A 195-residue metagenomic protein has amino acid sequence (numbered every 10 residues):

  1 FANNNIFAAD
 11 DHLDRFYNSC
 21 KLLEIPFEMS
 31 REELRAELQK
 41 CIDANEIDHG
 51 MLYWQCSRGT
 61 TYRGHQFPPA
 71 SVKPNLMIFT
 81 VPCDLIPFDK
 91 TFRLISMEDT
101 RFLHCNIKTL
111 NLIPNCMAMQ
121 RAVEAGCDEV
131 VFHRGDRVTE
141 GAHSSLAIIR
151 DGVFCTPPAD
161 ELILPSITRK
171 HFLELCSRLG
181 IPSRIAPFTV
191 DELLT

Functional and structural regions predicted by a protein language model:
F1-V130, G135, E174-T195: Conserved alpha/beta cores of soluble small-molecule-handling proteins
T109-I113, A159-I167: A short glycine-/small-residue-rich loop at the edge of a beta-strand within enzyme catalytic domains
V131-H133, R137-A159, P165: Glycine- and Gly-Pro-enriched alpha-helical subdomains that act as flexible, kink-prone "lid/hinge" or packing modules
A142, I163-S183: Catalytic-pocket segment enriched in acidic/His residues
